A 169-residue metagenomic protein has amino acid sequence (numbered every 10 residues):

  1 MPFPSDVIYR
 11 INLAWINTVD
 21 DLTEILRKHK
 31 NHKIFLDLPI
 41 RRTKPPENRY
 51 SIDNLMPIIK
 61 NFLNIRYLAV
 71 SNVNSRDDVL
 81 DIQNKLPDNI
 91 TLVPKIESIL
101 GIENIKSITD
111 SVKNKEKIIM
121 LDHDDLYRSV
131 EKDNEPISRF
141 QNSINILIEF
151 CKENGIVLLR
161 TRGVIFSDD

Functional and structural regions predicted by a protein language model:
M1-D169: Non-catalytic helical/linker scaffolds that mediate oligomerization, partner binding, and domain coupling around large
